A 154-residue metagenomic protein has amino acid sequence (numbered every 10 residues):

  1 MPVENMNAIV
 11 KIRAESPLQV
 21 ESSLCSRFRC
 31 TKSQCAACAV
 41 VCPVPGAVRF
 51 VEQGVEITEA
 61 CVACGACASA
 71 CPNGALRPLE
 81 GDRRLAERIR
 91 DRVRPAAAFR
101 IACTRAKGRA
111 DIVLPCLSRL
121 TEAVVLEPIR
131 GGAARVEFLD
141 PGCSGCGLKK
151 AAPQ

Functional and structural regions predicted by a protein language model:
M1-V41, P45-G46, P95-K107, D140: Ferredoxin-type iron-sulfur electron-transfer modules and their immediate structural context
S33-V55, A66-R83: Iron-sulfur cluster-binding cysteine motifs and their immediate structural context in ferredoxin-like electron-transfer
E59, D82, I101-R105, L114-L117 (+1 more regions): Structural motif
N73, I89-A123: Extended interfacial segments that mediate partner engagement and assembly in macromolecular machines
P78-R84, D91, A110-V113, G147-L148: Polar low-complexity intrinsically disordered regions
P115, R119-L120, V124-Q154: Cofactor-cradling patches in redox/metallo enzymes
